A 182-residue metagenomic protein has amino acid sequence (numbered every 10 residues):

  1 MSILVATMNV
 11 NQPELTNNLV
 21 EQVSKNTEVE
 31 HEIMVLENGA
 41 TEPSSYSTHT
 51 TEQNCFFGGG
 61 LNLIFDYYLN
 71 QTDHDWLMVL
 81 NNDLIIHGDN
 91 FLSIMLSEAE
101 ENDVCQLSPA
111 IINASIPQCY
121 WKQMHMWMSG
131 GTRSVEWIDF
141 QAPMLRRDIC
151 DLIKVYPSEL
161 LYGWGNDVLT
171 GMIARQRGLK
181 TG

Functional and structural regions predicted by a protein language model:
E21-E30: Short, acidic, metal-binding catalytic loop of nucleotide-sugar glycosyltransferases
V35-S44, I85: A conserved acidic beta->alpha catalytic loop
E52-L69: Glycine-rich, basic loop-to-helix element that forms the pyrophosphate-binding segment of sugar-nucleotide handling
H74-I85: Short beta-strand-to-loop acidic/aromatic patch adjacent to the donor-nucleotide binding site
N90-Q106: Conserved donor-nucleotide/metal-binding helix-loop-beta segment in metal-dependent transferases, i.e., the alpha-helix
L107-W121: Short beta-strand-to-loop element that shapes/binds the nucleotide-sugar donor at the catalytic cleft/hinge
W127-L145, Y162-G163: A recurrent flexible, glycine/aromatic-enriched loop bordering the glycosyltransferase active site that acts as
F140, D151-G182: Donor nucleotide-sugar recognition loop
